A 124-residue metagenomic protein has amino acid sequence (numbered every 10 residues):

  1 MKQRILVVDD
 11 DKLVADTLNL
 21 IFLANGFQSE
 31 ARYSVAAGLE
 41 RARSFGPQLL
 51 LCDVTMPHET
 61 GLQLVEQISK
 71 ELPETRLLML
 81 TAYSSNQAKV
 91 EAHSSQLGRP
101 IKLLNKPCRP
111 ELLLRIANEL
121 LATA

Functional and structural regions predicted by a protein language model:
D11, V54-T55: The short loop immediately C-terminal to the conserved phospho-acceptor aspartate in CheY-like receiver
K12-E30: Two-component/phosphorelay signaling modules centered on CheY-like receiver
A15, P57, S85: The feature encodes the CheY-like receiver
Y33-A37, T60-L64: Acidic catalytic/metal-coordinating carboxylates
R43-F45, I68-T75, S95-G98: Conserved phosphotransfer cores of two-component systems
F45-L51: Active-site beta3 strand of CheY-like receiver
D53, T81: Active-site residues of response regulator receiver
Q63, S84-N105, E111-R115: Alpha4 helix (beta4-alpha4-beta5 surface) of REC/receiver domains from two-component response regulators
